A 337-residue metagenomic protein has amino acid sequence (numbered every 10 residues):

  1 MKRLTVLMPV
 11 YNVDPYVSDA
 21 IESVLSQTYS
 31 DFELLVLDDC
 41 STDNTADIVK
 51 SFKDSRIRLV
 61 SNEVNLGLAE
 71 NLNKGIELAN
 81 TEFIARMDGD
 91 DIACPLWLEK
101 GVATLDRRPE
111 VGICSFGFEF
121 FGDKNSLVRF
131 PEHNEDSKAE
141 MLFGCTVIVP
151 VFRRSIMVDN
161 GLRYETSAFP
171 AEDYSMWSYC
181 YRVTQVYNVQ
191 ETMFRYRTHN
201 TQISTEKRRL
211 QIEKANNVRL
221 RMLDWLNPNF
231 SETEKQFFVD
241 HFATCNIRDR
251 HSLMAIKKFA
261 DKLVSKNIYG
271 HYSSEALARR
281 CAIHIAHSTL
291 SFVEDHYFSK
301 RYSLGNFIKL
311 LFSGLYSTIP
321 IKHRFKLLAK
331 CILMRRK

Functional and structural regions predicted by a protein language model:
N12-S26: Short, well-formed alpha-helical segments that are part of the catalytic scaffolds of diverse glycosyltransferases
V24, D39-C40, F52, L66: Conserved short acidic donor-positioning loop in nucleotide-sugar-dependent glycosyltransferases
S30, D38-D47, V64, D88: A conserved acidic beta->alpha catalytic loop
N62-A79, K100: Glycine-rich, basic loop-to-helix element that forms the pyrophosphate-binding segment of sugar-nucleotide handling
E77, F116, N134-F242: Conserved nucleotide-sugar donor-binding catalytic segment
I84: Short aromatic/hydrophobic "clamp" motif used to bind/position activated sugar donors
L96-V128: Conserved donor NDP-sugar-binding/catalytic core segment of glycosyltransferases
T198-K337: C-terminal subregions of glycosyltransferases and related glycan-biosynthesis enzymes
